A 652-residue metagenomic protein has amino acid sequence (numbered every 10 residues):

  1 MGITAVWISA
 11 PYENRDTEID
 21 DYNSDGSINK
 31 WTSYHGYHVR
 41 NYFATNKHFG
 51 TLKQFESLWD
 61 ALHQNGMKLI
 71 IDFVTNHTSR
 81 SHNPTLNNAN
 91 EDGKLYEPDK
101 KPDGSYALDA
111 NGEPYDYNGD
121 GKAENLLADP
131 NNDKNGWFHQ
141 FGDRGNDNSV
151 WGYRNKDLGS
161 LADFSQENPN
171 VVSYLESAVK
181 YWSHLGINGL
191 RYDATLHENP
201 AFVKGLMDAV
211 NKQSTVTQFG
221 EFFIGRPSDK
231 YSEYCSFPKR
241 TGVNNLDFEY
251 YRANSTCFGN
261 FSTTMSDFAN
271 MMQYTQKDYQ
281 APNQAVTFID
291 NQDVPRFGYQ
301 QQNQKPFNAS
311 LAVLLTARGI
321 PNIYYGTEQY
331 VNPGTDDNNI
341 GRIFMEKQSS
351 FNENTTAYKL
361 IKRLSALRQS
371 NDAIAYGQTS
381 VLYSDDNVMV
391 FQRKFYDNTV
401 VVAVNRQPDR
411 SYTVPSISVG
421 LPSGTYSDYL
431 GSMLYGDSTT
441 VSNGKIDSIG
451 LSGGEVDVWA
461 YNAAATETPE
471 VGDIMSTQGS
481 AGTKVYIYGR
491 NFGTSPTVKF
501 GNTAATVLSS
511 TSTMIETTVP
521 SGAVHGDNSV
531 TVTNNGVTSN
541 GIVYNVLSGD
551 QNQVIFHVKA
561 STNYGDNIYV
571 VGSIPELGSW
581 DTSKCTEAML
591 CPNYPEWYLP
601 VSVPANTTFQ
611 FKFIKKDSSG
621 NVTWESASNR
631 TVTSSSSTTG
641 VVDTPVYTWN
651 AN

Functional and structural regions predicted by a protein language model:
M1-L185, V203-I224, S228-D229, S255-T256: Substrate-binding/active-site clefts of carbohydrate-active enzymes
W59-A61, H77, S177-A281, A285-F288 (+8 more regions): Active-site-proximal helices and loops of the catalytic beta/alpha 8
V404, K484-R490, I555-K559, Y569-V571: Short edge beta-strand/loop segments characteristic of extracellular beta-sandwich folds
T440-I449, K616-N652: Structured interaction patches on ligand/partner-binding surfaces of diverse proteins
A465-S495, D527, V537-D550: Beta-strand/beta-sandwich contexts
S521-G526, V603-T607: Surface-exposed, short loops/turns at beta-strand junctions within beta-sandwich domains
V532-N534, K615: Conserved structural position at the C-terminal beta-strand of extracellular beta-sandwich adhesion modules
A560-T608, K616-S635: Aromatic-rich carbohydrate-binding modules that target alpha-glucans
